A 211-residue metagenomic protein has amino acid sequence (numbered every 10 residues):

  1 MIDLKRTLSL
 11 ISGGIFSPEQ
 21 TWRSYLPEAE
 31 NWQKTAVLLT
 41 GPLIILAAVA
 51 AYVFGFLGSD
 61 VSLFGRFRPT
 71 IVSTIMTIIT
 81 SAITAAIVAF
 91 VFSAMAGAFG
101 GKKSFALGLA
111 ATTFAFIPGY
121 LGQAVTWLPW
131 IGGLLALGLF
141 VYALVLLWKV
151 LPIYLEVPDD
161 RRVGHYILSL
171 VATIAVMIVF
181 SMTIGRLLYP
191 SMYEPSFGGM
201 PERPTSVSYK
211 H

Functional and structural regions predicted by a protein language model:
D3-G100: Selected alpha-helical membrane-embedding segments in polytopic membrane proteins
A50-F67, Y120-I131, F180-I184: Transmembrane helix-loop junctions in multi-pass membrane proteins
F92-I178: Hydrophobic alpha-helical transmembrane segments and adjacent short intramembrane/lumenal linkers of inner/organellar
L168, M192-P204: Short, highly charged, low-complexity non-transmembrane loops/tails of multi-pass membrane proteins
V176-Y193: Membrane-helix cytosolic exit motif
K210-H211: Conserved small/polar residues in nucleotide/adenosyl-binding loops
